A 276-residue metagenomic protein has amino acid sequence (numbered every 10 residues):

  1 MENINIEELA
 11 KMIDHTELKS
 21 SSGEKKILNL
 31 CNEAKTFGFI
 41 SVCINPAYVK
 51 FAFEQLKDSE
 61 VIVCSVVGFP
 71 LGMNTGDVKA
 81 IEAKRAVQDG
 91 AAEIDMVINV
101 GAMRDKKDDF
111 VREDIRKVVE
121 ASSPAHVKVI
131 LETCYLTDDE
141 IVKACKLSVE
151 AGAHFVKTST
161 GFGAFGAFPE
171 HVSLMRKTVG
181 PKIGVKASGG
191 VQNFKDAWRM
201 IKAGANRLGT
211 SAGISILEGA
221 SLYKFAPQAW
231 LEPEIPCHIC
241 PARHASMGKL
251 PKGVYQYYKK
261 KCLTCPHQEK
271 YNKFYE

Functional and structural regions predicted by a protein language model:
M1, E7, K11-A47: An N-cap/entry alpha-helix motif that binds or orients negatively charged groups
E8-E24, C64-K79, G101-K107, K128-I141 (+1 more regions): Active-site mouth loops of central-metabolism enzymes
C31-F51, V67-N74, I94-R112, S159-A167: Glycine-rich, proline-tolerant flexible connector loops at the mouths of alpha/beta enzymes
F37, D89, A121-S122, L147 (+3 more regions): Structural motif
F53, N74-R85, L136-L147, E170 (+4 more regions): Catalytic cores of alpha/beta
S65-P70, Q88-M103, E150-G166, A187-F225: Glycine-rich phosphate-binding active-site loops on the catalytic face of alpha/beta enzymes
A83, E93-H154: Conserved anion-binding
F225-E276: Cysteine-cluster motifs in flexible loop/terminal segments that predominantly coordinate metals
